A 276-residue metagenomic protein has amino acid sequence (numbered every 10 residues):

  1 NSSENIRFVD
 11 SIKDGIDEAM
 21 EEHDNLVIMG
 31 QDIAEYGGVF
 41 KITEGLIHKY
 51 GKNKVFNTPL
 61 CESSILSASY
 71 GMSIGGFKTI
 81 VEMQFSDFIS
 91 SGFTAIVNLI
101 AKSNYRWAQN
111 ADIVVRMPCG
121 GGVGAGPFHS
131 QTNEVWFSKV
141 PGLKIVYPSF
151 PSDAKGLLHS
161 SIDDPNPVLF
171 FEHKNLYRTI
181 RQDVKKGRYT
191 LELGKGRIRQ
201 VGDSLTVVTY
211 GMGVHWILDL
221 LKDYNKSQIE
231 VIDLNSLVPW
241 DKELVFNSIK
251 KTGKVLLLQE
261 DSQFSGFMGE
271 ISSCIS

Functional and structural regions predicted by a protein language model:
N1-P167, F171, N175-L176: Thiamine diphosphate
G45-K49, A108-A111, R116, G122 (+1 more regions): Thiamine diphosphate
